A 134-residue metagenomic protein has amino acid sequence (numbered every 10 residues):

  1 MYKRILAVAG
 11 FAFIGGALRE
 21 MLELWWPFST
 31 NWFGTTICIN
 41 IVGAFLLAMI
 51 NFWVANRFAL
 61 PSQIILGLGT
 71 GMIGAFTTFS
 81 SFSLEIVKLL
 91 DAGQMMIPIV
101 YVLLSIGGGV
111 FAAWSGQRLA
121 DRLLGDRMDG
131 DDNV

Functional and structural regions predicted by a protein language model:
M1-V134: Membrane-interface helix-loop junctions in multi-pass transporters/channels
